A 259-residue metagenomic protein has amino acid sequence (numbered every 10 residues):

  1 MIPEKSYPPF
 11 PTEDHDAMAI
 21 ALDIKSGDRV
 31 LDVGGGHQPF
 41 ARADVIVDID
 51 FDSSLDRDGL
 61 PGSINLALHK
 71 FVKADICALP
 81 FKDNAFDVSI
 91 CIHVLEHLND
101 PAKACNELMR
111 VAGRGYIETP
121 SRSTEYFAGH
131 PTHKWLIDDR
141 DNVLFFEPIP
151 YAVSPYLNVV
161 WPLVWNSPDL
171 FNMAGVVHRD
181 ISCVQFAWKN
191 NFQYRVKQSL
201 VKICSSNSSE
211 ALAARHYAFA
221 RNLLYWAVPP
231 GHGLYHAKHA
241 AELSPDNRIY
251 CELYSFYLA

Functional and structural regions predicted by a protein language model:
H15-T124, R221, H236, A241: Conserved SAM-binding loop
I64, K73, A102-A211, R215: S-adenosyl-L-methionine-dependent methyltransferase catalytic module, highlighting the catalytic core
L212, F219, L253-Y254: Structural register within alpha-helical repeat arrays
R215, I249-Y250: TPR alpha-solenoid repeat register
N222, Y250, Y257-L258: TPR/TPR-like alpha-solenoid repeats
P229-P230: TPR-repeat structural position
